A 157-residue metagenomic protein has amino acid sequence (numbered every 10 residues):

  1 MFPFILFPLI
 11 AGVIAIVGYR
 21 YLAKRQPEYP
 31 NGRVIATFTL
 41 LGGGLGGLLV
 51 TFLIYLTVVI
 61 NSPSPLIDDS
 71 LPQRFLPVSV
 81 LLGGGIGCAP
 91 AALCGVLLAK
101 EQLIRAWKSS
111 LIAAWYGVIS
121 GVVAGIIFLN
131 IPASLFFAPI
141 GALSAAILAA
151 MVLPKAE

Functional and structural regions predicted by a protein language model:
M1-E157: Juxtamembrane/disordered regions of integral membrane proteins
